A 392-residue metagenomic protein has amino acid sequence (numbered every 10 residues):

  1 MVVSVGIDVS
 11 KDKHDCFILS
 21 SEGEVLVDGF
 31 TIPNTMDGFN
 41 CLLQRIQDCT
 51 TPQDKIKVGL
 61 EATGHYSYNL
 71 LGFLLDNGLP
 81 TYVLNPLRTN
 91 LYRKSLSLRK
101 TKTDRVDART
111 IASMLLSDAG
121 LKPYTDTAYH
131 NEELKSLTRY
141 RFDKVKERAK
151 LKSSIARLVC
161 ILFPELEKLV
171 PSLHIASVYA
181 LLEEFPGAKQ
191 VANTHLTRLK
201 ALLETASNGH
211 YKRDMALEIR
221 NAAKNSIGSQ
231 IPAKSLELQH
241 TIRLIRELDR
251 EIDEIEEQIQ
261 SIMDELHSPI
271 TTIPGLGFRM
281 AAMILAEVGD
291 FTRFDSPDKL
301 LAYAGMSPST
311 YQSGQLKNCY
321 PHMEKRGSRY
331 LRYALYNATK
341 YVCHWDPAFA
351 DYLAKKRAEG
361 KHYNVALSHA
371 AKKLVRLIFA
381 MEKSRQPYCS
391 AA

Functional and structural regions predicted by a protein language model:
M1-A392: A detector of single, family-specific signature residues that are central to catalytic or substrate-handling motifs
